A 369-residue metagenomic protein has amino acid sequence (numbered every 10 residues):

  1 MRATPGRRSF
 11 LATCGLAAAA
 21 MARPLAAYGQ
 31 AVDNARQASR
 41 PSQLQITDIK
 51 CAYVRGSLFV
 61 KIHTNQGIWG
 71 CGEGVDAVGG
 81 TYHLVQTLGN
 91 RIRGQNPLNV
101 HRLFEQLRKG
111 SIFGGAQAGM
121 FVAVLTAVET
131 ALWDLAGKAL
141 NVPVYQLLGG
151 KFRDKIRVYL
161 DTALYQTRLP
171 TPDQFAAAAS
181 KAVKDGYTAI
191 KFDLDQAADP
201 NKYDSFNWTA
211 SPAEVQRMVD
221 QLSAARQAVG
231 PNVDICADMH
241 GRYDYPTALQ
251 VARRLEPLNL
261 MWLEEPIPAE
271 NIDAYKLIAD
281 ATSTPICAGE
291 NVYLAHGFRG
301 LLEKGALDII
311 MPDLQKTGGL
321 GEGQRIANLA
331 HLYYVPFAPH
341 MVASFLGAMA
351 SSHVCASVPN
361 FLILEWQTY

Functional and structural regions predicted by a protein language model:
M1-A18: N-terminal secretory signal peptides and thylakoid transit peptides that target proteins across membranes
P24-G56, V60-I62, W69: C-terminal segment of N-terminal export signals and the immediately downstream linker at the start of the mature
N65, W69-L140: Metal- or metallocofactor-binding catalytic centers and their adjacent structured scaffolds across diverse enzyme
G67, V128, N141, I190 (+5 more regions): Conserved, mostly hydrophobic/aromatic
Y82-H83, N90, Q95, R102 (+4 more regions): Shared catalytic-loop signature of beta/alpha-barrel
E129-D161, Y165-T167, T188: Glycine-rich, aromatic-flanked loop segments that form ligand/cofactor-binding clefts across common enzyme folds
P143, R157, D234, P285 (+1 more regions): Proline-centered loop/turn at the N-terminus of a beta-strand
K155, L160-K276: Metal-dependent enolase-superfamily TIM-barrel catalytic cores that perform enediolate-based chemistry
